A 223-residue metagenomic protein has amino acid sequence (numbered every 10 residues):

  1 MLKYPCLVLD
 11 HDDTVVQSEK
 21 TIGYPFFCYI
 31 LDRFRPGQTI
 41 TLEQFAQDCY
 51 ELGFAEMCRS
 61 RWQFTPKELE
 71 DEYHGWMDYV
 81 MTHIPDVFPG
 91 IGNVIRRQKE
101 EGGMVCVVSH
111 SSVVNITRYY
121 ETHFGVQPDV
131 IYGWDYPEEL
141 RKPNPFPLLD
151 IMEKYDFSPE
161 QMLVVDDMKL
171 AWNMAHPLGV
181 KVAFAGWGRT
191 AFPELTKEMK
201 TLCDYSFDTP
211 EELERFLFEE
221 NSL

Functional and structural regions predicted by a protein language model:
M1-E43: Active-site neighborhood of HAD-like aspartate-dependent phosphohydrolases
M1-P5, V113, T117-L223: Asp-based, Mg2+/Mn2+-dependent phosphohydrolase catalytic module
V8, V15, V105, V164-V165: Conserved SAM-binding loop
F27-R33, L52-K67, I151-M152: Helix-loop "lid/cap" segments that line or gate small-molecule binding pockets
C49, P89-G90, S111-S112, D166-D167: Short beta->alpha linker loops
K67-D78, Q127-Y132: Short, basic/glycine-rich phosphate-binding loops at helix/coil junctions that contact nucleotide phosphates
Y79-V107, V113, P145: Short, acidic loop-to-helix structural element flanking the phosphoryl-transfer center in phosphate-processing enzymes
